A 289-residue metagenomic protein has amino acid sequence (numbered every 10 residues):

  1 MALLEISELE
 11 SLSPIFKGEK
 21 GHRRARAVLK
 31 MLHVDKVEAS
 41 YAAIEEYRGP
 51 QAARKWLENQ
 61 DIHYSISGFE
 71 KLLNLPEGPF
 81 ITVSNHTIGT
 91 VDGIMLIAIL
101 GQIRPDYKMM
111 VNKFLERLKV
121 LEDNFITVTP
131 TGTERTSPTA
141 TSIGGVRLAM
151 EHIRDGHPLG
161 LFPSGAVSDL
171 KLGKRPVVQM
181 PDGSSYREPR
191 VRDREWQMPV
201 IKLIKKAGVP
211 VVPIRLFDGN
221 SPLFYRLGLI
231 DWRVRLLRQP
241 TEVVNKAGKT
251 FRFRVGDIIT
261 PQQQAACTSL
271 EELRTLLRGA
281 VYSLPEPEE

Functional and structural regions predicted by a protein language model:
M1-V83, G93-M95, Q102-D106, E122-D123 (+1 more regions): Membrane-anchoring hydrophobic helices of lipid-metabolizing enzymes
A2-S7, S142-E289: Non-catalytic C-terminal accessory region of glycerolipid acyltransferases and related lyso-lipid remodeling enzymes
A42, L57-H63, H86, E134-A140 (+1 more regions): Short, flexible loop segments at the rims of nucleotide/cofactor-binding pockets, characterized by
I81-V83, T127, G160-F162: Structural motif
H86-T90, V167-S168: Gly/Ser/Thr-rich loops at beta-strand to alpha-helix junctions that form or flank small-molecule/cofactor-binding
V91-A98, P199-K202: Short amphipathic alpha-helical face segments that pack within enzyme cores and frequently flank/anchor catalytic
A98-G101, V177-Q179: Glycine-rich, phosphate-binding/catalytic loops in enzymes
D106-S142, V146-A149, I153: Conserved nucleotide-cofactor-binding alpha/beta core module
